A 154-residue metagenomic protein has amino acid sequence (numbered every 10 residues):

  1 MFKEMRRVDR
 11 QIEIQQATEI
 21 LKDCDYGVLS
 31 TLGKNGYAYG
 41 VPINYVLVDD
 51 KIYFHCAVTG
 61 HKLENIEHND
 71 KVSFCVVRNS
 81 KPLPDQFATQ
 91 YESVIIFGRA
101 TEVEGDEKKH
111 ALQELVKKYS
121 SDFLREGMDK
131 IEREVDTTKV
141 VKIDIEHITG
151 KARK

Functional and structural regions predicted by a protein language model:
M1-D23: Extreme N-terminal tail/first-helix region
F2-V8, L83-K154: Charged, gly/pro-rich active-site loop segments
D9, T18, H61-E64, F74-V76: Anion-coordinating catalytic cores for phosphoryl-, nucleotidyl-, and glycosidic chemistry
T18, N44, E64, Q86 (+1 more regions): Short secondary-structure boundary/capping segments
L21, N65-I66, L115: A generic structural signal for nonpolar/aromatic side chains embedded in well-ordered alpha-helices
C24-V58, F74-C75: Short beta-strand segments
A38-G40, I66-E67, F87-A88: Short glycine/proline-enriched turns and hinge-like loops at secondary-structure junctions
A57-V58, H68-K81, Q90-T101: Active-site-adjacent structural patch at catalytic or cofactor/ligand-binding sites
